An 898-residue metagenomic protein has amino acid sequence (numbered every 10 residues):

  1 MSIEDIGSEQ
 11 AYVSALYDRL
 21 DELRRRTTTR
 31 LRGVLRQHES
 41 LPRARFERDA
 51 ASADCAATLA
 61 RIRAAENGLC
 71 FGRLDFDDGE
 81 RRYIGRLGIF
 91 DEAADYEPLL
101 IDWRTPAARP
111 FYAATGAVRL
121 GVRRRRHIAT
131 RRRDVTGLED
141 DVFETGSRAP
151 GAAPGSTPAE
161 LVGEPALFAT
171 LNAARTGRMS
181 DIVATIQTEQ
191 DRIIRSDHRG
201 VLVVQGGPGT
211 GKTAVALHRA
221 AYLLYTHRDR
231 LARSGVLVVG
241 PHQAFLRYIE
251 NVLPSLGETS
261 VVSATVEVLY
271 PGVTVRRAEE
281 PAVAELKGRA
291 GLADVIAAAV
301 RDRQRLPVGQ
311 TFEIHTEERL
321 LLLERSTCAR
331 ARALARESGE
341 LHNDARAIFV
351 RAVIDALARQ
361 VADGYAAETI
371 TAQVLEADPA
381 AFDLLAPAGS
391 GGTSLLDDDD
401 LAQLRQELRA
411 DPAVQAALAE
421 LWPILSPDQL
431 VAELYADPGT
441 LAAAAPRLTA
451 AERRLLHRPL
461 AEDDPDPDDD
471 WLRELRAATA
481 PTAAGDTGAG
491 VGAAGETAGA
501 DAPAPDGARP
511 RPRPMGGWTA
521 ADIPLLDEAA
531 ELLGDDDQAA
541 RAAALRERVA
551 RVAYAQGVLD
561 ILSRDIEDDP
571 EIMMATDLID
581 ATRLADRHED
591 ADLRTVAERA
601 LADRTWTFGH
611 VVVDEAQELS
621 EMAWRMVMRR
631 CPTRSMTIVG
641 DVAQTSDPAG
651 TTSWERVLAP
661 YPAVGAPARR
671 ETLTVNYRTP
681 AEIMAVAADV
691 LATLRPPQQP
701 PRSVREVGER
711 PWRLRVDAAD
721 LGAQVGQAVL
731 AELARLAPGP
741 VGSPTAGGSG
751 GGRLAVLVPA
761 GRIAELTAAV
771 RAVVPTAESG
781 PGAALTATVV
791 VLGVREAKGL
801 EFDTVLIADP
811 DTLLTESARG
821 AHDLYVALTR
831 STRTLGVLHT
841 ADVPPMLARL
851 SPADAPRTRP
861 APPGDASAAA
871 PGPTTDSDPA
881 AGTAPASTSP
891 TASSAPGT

Functional and structural regions predicted by a protein language model:
M1-R192, R583, R859, A866-P873 (+3 more regions): Extended, charged low-complexity regulatory segments
S2-H38, P42, R131, P150 (+7 more regions): P-loop NTPase Walker
E22, R26-G33, E144, E258 (+7 more regions): Intrinsically disordered or highly flexible coil/loop and linker segments, enriched in small and charged/polar residues
T157, N172, G235, V239 (+9 more regions): Hydrophobic alpha-helical scaffolding
D229, S234, Q243, R247-K287 (+6 more regions): Conserved helicase motor core of SF1/SF2 NTP-dependent helicases
E279-E368: ATP-hydrolysis module of ASCE/P-loop NTPase motor domains, specifically the Walker B Asp-Glu catalytic pair
T327-H610, A623: Conserved helicase NTPase catalytic core signature
A480-R509, P738-G750, P862-G897: Intrinsically disordered, low-complexity terminal tails and inter-domain linkers enriched for S/T/G/P/D/E
